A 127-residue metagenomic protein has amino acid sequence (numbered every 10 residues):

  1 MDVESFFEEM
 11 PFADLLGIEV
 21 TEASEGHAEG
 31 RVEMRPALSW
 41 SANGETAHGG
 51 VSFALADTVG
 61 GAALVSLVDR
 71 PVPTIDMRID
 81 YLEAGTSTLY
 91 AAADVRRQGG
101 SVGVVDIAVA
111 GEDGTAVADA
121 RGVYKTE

Functional and structural regions predicted by a protein language model:
M1-F12, T115: Haloarchaeal acidic low-complexity proteome signature biased toward cell-envelope/secretome components but also
L16, G26-A28, G49, P73-M77 (+3 more regions): A generic structural signal for short beta-strands and their flanking turns/coil linkers
G17-E45: Catalytic strand-loop segment that frames the active site of acyl-thioester-processing enzymes
T21, D80-L82, D94-R96, A110: Conserved positions in beta-strands of structured domains
N43-D57, G61-A62: Compact, glycine-rich, soluble single-domain proteins
G61-Y90: Hydrophobic beta-strand-centered segment that forms part of the acyl-chain substrate-binding groove
T86, R96-E127: HotDog/MaoC-like acyl-thioester-processing domains
